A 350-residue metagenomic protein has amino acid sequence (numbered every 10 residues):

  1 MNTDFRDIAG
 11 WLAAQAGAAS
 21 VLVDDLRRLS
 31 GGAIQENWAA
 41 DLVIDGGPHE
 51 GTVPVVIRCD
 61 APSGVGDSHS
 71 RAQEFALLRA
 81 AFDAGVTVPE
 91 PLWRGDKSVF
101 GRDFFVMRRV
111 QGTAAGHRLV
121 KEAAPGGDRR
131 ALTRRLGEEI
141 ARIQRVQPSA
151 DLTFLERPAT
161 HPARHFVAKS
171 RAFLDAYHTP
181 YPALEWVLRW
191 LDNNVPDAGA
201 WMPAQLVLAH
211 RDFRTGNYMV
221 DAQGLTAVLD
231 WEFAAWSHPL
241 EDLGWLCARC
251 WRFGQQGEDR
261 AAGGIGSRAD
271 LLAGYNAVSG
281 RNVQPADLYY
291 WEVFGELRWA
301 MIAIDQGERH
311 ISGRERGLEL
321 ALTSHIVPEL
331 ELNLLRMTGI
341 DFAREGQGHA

Functional and structural regions predicted by a protein language model:
M1-A19: Juxta-kinase regulatory segment immediately upstream of eukaryotic protein kinase catalytic domains
V21-R27: Conserved N-terminal boundary motif of the eukaryotic protein kinase catalytic domain
R27-W186, W190, V195-V207: ATP-binding pocket architecture of kinase catalytic cores
R157-P158, N282-F294: All-alpha amphipathic helical-bundle segments outside canonical DNA-binding/catalytic cores that form hydrophobic
L208-H210, T215: Catalytic-loop of the protein kinase fold
L229-A234: Activation of the activation-loop gatekeeper triad in protein kinase-fold domains
E241-G280, F294-G313: Active-site activation/catalytic loop segments of kinase-like enzymes and analogous catalytic loops in related
